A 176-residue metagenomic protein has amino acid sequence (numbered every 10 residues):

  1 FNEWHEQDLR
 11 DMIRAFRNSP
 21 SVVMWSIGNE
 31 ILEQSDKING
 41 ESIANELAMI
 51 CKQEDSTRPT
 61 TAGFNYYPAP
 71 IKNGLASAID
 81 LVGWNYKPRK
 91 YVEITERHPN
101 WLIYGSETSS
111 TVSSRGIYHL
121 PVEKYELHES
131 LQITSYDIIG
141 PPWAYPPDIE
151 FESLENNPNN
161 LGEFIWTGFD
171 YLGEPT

Functional and structural regions predicted by a protein language model:
N2, K37, G140: Flexible, glycine- and charge-enriched loops at secondary-structure boundaries
N2-V22, I50-E54, K87: An active-site-proximal structural segment forming one wall of the substrate-binding cleft that immediately precedes
E3-Q7, G40-N45: Charged helix-capping and loop-helix junction motifs
L9-I38, P68-I71, G162: Active-site groove signature of glycoside hydrolases
V23-W25, S42-G63, G74-A76, K90-T176: Substrate-binding clefts and catalytic carboxylate motifs of secreted carbohydrate-active enzymes
N29, W84, S106: Active-site flanking residues adjacent to catalytic metal/cofactor-binding acidic residues
F64-A69, K87-R89: Short acidic loop-to-helix transition motifs that present clustered carboxylates
S77-V82: Short active-site oxyanion
